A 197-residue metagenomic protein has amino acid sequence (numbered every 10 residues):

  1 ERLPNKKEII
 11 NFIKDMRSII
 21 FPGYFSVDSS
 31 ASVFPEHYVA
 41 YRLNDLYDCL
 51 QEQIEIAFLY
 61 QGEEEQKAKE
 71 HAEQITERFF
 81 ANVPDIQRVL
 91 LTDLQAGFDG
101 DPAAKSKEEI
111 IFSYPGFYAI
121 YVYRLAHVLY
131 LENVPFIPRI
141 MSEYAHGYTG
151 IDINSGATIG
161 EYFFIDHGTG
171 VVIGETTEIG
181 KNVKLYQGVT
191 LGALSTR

Functional and structural regions predicted by a protein language model:
E1-E143: Terminal amphipathic alpha-helical/low-complexity segments used for targeting or macromolecular assembly
A126-R197: Flexible, glycine/small-residue-enriched loop-and-beta-strand segment within the central core of proteins
